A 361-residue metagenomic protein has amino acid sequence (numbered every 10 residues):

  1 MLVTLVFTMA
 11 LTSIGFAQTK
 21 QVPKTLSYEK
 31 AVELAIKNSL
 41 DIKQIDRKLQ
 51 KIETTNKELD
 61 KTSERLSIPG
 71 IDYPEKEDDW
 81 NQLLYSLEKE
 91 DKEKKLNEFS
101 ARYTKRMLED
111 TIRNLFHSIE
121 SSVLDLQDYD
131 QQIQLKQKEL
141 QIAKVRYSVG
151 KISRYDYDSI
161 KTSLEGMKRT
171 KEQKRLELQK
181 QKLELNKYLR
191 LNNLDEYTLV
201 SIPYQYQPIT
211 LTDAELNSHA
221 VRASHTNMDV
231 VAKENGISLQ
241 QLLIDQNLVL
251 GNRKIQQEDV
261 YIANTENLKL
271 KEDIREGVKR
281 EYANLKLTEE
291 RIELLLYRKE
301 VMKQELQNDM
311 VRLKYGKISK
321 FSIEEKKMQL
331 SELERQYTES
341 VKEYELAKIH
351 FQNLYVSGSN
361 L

Functional and structural regions predicted by a protein language model:
M1-A17: Sec-dependent N-terminal signal peptides of Gram-positive bacterial secreted proteins and lipoproteins
A17-L115, I237-Q241: Short flexible linkers and secondary-structure junctions
A35-D46, I112-L126, S218-M228, V278-I292: Short, charge/polar-rich alpha-helical segments
K43-R47, E75-K105, D130, Y155 (+5 more regions): Sec/SRP-type N-terminal targeting helices
I52-T54, E58, D79, L83-S86 (+4 more regions): Charged, solvent-exposed structural "stalk/scaffold" segments of large extracytoplasmic/peripheral assemblies
E53, D60, S67, P74 (+24 more regions): Coiled-coil heptad-register positions
R175-N217, K348-L361: Short, solvent-exposed, mixed-charge loop/turn linkers that connect secondary-structure elements
D195, L199-Q207, V221-N247: Membrane-embedded hairpin module used as a gating/binding unit in multi-pass transport and secretion proteins
